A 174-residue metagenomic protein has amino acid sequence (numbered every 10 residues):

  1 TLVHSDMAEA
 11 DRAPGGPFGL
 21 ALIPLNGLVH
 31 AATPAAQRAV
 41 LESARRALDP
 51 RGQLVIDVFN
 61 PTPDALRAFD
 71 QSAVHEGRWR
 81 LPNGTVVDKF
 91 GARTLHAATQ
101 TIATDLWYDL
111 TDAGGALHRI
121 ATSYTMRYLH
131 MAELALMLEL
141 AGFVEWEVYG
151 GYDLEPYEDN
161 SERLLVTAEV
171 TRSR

Functional and structural regions predicted by a protein language model:
T1-E9, P14: Conserved SAM-binding strand-loop segment of SAM-dependent methyltransferases
E9, I23-P24, R38, N60: Residues lining hydrophobic/aromatic ligand-binding pockets adjacent to catalytic sites
F18-A35: A short SAM/SAH-binding and catalytic strip from SAM-dependent methyltransferases
A36-Q53: A short glycine-rich, Lys/Arg-flanked "PGG" loop and its adjoining helix->strand segment in the class I
S43-A44, L106, A168: Class I S-adenosylmethionine-dependent transferase superfamily signal
L54-V55, E145: A short hydrophobic/small-residue beta-strand
V58-E133: SAM-dependent methyltransferase
T125-R174: C-terminal lobe and adjacent flexible extensions of AdoMet/dcAdoMet transferase-like proteins
